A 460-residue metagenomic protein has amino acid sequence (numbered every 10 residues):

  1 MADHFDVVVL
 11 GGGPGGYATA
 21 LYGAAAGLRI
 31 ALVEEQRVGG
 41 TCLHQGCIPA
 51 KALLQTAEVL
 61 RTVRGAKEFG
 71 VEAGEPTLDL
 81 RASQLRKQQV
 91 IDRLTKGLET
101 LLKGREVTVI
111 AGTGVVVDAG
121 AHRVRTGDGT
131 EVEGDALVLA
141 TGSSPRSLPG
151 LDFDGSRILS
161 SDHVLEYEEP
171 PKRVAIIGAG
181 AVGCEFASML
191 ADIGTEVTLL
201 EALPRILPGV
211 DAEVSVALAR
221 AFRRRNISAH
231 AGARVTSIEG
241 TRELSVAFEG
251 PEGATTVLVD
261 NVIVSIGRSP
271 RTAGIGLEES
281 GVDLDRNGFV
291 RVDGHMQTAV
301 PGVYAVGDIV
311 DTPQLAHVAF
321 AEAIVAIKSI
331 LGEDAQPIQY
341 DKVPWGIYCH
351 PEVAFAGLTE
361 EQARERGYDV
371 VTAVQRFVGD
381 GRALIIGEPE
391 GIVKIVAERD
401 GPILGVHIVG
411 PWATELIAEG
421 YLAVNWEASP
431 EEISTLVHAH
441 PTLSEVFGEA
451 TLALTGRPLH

Functional and structural regions predicted by a protein language model:
A2-F5, L21-L28, V33-P170, T198 (+7 more regions): Glycine-rich flavin
A2-G13, K172-G180: Beta1/beta-strand and adjacent pyrophosphate-binding region of the FAD-binding site in flavoprotein oxidoreductases
V8-L10, G114, V132-G142, I177 (+2 more regions): Short hydrophobic core segments
L10-G15, T19-Q36, I48, A52-V59 (+4 more regions): Flexible, glycine-rich terminal cap/loop adjacent to redox cofactors in electron-transfer oxidoreductases
G16, G183-C184: N-terminal Rossmann-fold NAD(P) dinucleotide-binding loop
A20, A24, A187, A191-D192: Gly/Ala-rich phosphate-binding loop of Rossmann-like dinucleotide-binding domains, activating on the conserved
G127-T130, V235, F248-T256, R268: A structured beta-alpha segment of the ubiquitous adenosine-cofactor-binding alpha/beta core
D154-P170, T256-G332: FAD-site-proximal beta/loop scaffold in flavoenzymes
